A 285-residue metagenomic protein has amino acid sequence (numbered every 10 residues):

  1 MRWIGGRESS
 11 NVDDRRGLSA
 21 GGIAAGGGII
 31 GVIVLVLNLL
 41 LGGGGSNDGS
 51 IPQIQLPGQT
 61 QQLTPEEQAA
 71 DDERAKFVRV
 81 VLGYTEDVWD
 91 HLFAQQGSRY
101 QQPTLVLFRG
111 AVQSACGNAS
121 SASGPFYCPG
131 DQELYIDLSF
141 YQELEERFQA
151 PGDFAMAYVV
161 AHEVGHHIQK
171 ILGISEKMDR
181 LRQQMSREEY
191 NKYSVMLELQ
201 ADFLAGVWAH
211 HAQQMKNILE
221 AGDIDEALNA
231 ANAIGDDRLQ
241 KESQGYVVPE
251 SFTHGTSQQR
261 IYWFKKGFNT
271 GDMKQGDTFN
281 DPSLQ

Functional and structural regions predicted by a protein language model:
M1-E66: Long amphipathic alpha-helical segments used for membrane anchoring, targeting, substrate engagement, or oligomerization
R15, N232-Q285: Pan-zinc metallopeptidase signature
G22-G26, V106, L134-D137, H167 (+1 more regions): Structural recognition of the beta-strand scaffold that forms the well-ordered cores of secreted hydrolase catalytic
E73-Y100, K192, M196-L239: Short helix/loop segments within enzyme catalytic domains that coordinate or immediately flank catalytic cofactors
W89, I136, Y158-I171, A201-D202 (+1 more regions): Active-site recognition of the HExxH zinc-binding catalytic motif
A111-D137: Catalytic zinc-binding patch centered on the HExxH motif and its immediate surroundings that defines zinc-dependent
F140-V159, E189-V195: Short pre-active-site segment immediately N-terminal to the catalytic Zn-binding motif
K170-E198: Post-HEXXH active-site segment of zinc metalloproteases
